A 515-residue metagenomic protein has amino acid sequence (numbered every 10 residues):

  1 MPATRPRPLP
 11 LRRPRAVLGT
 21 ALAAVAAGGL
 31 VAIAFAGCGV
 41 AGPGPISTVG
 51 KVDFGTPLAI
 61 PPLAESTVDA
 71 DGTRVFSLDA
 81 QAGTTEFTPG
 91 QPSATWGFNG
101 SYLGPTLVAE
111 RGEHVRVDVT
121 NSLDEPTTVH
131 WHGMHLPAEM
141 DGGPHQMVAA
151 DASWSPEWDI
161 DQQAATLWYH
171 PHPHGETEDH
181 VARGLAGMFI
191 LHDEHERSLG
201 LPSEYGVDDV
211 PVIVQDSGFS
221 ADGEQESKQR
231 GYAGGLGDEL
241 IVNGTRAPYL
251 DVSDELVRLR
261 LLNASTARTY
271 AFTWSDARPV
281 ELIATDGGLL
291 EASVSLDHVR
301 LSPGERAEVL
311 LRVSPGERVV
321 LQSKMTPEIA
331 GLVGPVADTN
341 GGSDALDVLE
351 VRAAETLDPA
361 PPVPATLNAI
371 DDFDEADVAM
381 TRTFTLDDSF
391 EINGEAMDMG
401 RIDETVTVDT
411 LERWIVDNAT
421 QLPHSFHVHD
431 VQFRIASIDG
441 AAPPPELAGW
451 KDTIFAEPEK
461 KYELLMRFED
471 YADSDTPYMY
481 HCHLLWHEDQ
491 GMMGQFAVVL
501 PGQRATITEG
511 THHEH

Functional and structural regions predicted by a protein language model:
P2-A41: Secretory targeting and sorting signals
A41-L301, V309, E350-V363, A376-F384 (+4 more regions): Histidine-centered copper-binding motifs that mark active-site loops of extracellular/periplasmic copper enzymes
D71-G72, E86-F87, E113-H114, G316 (+3 more regions): Extracytoplasmic low-complexity repetitive segments enriched in small/polar residues
H114-R116, T166-W168, R258, R318-V320 (+2 more regions): Short, conserved beta-strand segments of beta-strand-rich sandwich/propeller modules, principally
T128, H174-E178, G184, P315-R352 (+3 more regions): Terminal connector regions
W131-G133, E139-P144, V148, L282-S293 (+1 more regions): Active-site pocket scaffolds in enzymes
D159-A165, R312-E317, R467-D475: Short, surface-exposed loop/turn segments at beta-strand-coil junctions that are enriched for proline with nearby
D254, L262-N263, P303-P327: A conserved active-site cap/scaffold subdomain adjacent to cofactor or substrate pockets
